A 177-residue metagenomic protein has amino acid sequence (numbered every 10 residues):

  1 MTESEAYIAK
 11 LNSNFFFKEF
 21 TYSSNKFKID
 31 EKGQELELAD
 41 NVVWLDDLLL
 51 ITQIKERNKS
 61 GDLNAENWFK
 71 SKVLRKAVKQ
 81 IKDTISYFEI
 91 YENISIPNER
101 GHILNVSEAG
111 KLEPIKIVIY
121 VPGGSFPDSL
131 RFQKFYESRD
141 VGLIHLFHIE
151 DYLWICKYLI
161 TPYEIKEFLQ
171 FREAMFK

Functional and structural regions predicted by a protein language model:
M1-K177: Intrinsically disordered, low-complexity Ser/Thr/Pro/Gly-rich regulatory segments
